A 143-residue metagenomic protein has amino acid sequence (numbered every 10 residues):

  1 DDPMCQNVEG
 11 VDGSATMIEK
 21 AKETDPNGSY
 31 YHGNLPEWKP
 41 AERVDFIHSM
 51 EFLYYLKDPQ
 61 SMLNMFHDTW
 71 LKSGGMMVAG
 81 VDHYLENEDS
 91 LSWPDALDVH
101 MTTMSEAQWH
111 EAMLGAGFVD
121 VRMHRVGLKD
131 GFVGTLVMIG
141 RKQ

Functional and structural regions predicted by a protein language model:
D1-E37: Class I SAM-dependent methyltransferase SAM/SAH-binding core
H48: A conserved beta-strand element that flanks and buttresses the S-adenosyl-L-methionine
E51-F52: Short catalytic micro-motifs in class I SAM-dependent methyltransferases
Q60-G74: A short glycine-rich, Lys/Arg-flanked "PGG" loop and its adjoining helix->strand segment in the class I
G74-D82: Conserved beta-strand signature within the Rossmann-like core of class I S-adenosyl-L-methionine
D82-H100: Short, glycine-/aromatic-enriched active-site segment of Class I SAM-dependent methyltransferases
H100-A116: Short alpha-helix
R125-Q143: Core SAM-dependent methyltransferase catalytic element
